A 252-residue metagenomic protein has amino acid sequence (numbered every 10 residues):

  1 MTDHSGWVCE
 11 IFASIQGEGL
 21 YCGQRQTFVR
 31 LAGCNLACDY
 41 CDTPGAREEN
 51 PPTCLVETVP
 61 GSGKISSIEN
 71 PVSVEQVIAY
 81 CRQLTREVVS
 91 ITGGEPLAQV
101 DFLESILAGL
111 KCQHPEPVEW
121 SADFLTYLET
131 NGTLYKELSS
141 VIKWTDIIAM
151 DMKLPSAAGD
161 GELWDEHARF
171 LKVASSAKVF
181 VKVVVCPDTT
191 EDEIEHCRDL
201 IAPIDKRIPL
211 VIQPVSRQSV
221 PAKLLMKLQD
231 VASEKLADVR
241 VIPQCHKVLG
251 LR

Functional and structural regions predicted by a protein language model:
M1-E69, G250-R252: N-terminal [4Fe-4S]-dependent radical SAM core
S5-E10, S14-G17, E57, A79-R82 (+6 more regions): Alpha-helical context
G6, Y40-W144: Conserved Radical SAM active-site core
I11, L31, G94, M152 (+1 more regions): Fold-independent oxyanion-binding glycine-rich loops and adjacent beta-strand/coil segments at enzyme active sites
F28, V88-S90, F180-K182: Short aromatic/hydrophobic contact patches that present stacked aromatics for nucleic-acid/ligand binding
R30, T92, V211: Conserved Rossmann-like nucleotide-binding pocket used by diverse enzymes that bind dinucleotide cofactors
L97-R252: Conserved AdoMet/S-adenosylmethionine-binding subsite of the radical SAM
